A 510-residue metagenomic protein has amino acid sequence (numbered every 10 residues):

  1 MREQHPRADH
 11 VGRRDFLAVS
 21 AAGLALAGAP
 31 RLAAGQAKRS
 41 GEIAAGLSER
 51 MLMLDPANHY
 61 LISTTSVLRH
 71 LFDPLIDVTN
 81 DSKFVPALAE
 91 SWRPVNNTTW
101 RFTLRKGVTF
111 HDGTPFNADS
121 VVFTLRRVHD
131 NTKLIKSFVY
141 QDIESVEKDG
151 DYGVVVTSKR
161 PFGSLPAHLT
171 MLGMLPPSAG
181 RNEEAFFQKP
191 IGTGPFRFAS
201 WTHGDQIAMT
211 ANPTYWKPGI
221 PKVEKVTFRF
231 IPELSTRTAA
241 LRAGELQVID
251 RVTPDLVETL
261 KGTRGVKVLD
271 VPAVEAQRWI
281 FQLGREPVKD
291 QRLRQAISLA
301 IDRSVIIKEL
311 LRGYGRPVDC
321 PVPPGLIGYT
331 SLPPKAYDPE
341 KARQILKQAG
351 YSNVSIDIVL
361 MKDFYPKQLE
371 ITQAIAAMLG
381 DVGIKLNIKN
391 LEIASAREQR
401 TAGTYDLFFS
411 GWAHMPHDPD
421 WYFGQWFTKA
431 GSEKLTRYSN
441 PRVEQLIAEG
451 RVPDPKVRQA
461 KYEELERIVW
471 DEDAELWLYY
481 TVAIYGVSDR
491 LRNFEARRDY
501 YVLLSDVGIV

Functional and structural regions predicted by a protein language model:
M1-G12, A22: N-terminal secretory signal peptides
G46-N96, R126, I191-T193: N-terminal lobe/hinge region of extracytoplasmic solute-binding protein
T79-K83, L169-K225, E233-S235, P339-E340 (+1 more regions): Gly/Pro-rich hinge or "lid" segments in bacterial periplasmic/extracellular proteins
R93, S137-A179, S200: Surface-exposed binding/hinge segments that line and control ligand-binding clefts or catalytic entry sites
R101, D381, K385-A396, T401 (+2 more regions): Extracytoplasmic/peripheral linker and loop segments enriched in polar/acidic and small residues with frequent Thr/Pro
E184, T214-T259, A376, K385-N387: Ligand-site clamp/hinge motif
H203, R343, K347-M415, P455 (+1 more regions): Ligand/substrate-recognition segments at binding pockets and active sites
T210-A211, G262, L269, K289-A377 (+2 more regions): Append "and occasionally in soluble cytosolic enzymes with long acidic Gly/Pro-rich linkers
